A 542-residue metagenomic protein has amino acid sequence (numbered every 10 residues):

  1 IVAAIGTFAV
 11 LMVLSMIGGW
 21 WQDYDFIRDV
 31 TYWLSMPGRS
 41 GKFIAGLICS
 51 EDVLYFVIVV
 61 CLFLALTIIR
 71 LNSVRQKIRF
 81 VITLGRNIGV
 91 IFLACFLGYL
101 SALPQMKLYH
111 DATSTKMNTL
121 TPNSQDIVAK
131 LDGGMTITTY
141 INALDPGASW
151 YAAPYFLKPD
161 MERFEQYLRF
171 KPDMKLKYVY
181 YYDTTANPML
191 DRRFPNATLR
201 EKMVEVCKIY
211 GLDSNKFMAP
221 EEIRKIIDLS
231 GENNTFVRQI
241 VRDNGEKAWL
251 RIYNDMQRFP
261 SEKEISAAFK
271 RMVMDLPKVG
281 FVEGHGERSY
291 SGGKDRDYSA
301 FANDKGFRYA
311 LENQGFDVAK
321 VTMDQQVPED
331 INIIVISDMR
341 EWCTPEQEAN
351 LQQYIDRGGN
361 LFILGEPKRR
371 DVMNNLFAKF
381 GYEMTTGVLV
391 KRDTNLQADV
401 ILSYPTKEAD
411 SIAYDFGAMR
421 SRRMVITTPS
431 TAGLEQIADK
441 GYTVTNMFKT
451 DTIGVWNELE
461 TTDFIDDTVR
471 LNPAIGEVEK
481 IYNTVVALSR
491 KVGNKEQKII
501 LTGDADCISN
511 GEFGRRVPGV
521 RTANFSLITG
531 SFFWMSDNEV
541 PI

Functional and structural regions predicted by a protein language model:
A4-R70, V74, M447, I453 (+1 more regions): Terminal transmembrane helical anchor/hairpin motif
T7, V59, N244, N254 (+4 more regions): A broadly conserved detector of short glycine/acidic/proline-rich loop/turn motifs that flank catalytic sites and bind
M16-G18, M189-D191, G293-K294, L459 (+1 more regions): Short aromatic-enriched loop/helix-cap "lid" or pocket-rim segments at secondary-structure transitions that line
P37, K77-P104, T113-L131, T136 (+4 more regions): Extracellular ligand-binding/catalytic regions of CAZymes and related secreted enzymes and adhesion modules
F43, E222-D228, R470-G476: Short, P/G- and charge-enriched loop/turn segments at secondary-structure junctions
F92, L103-A268, D275-K278, V282-Q326 (+2 more regions): Juxtamembrane extramembrane loops of integral membrane proteins
D297-V540: Acidic, S/T/G-rich, low-cysteine, solvent-exposed domains in lumenal/extracellular/periplasmic regions of secretory
